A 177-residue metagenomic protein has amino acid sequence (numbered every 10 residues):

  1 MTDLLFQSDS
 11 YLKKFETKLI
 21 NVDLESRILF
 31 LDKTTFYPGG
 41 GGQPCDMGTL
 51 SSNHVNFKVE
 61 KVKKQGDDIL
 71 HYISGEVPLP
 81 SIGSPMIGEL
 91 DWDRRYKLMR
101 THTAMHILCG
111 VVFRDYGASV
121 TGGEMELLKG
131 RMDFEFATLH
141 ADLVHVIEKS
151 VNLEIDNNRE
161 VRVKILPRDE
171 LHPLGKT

Functional and structural regions predicted by a protein language model:
M1-T177: Active-/binding-site microenvironments in catalytic and ligand-binding cores
